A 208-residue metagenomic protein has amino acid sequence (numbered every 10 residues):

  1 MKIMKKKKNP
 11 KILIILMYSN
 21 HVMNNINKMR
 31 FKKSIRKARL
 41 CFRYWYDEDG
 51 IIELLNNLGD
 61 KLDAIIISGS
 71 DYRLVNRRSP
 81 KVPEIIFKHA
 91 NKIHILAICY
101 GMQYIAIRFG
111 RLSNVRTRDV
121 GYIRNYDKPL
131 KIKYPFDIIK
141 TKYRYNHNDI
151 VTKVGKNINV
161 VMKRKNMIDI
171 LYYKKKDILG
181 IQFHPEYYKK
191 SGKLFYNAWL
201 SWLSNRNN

Functional and structural regions predicted by a protein language model:
M1-I3: N-terminal amphipathic/basic-hydrophobic helices that include classical n-h-c signal peptides and signal-anchor
K5-S34, D49, L54-D60, R116-Y122 (+1 more regions): Amide-donor transfer/coupling interface in amidating biosynthetic enzymes
I12-I15, F42, I65, I95 (+2 more regions): Hydrophobic beta-strand residues in large extracellular and virion-surface proteins
K33-A97, F109: Flexible gly/pro-rich beta->alpha loop and the following alpha-helix that scaffold active-site loops
L74, Q103-Y104: Conserved catalytic-site region of short-chain dehydrogenase/reductase
I98-M102: Active-site loop->helix "elbow" adjoining a glycine-rich segment at hydrolase catalytic centers
I107-N114: Conserved active-site segments centered on acidic
